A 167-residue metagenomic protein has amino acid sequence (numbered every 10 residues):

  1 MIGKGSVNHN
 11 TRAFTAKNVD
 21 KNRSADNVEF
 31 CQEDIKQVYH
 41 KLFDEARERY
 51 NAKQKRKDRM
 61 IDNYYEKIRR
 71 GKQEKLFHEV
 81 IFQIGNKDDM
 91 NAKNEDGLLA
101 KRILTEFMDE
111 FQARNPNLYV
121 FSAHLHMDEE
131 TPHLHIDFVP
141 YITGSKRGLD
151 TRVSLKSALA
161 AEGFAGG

Functional and structural regions predicted by a protein language model:
M1-G167: N-terminal nicking endonuclease/strand-transfer module with a His-rich metal-binding environment and a catalytic Tyr
